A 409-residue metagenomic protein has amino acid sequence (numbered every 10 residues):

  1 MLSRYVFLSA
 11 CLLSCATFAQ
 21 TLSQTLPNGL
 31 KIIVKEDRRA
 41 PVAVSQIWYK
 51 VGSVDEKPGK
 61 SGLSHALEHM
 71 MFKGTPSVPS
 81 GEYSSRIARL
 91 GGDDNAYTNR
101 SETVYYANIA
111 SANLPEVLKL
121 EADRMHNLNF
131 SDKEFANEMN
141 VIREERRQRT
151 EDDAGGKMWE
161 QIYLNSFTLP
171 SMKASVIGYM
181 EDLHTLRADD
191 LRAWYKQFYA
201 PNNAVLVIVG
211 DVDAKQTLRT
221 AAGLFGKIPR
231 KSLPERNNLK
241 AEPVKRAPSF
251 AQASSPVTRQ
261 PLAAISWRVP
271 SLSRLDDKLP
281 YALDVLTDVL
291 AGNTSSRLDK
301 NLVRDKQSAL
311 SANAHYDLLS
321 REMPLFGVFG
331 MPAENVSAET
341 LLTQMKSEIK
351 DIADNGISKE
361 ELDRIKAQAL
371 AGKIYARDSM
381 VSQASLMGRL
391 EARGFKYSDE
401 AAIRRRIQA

Functional and structural regions predicted by a protein language model:
M1-F7: Bacterial N-terminal signal peptides that target proteins for export
S14-A16: N-terminal signal peptide c-region/cleavage motif recognized by signal peptidases
Q20-D37: Short N-terminal segments immediately surrounding and downstream of signal-peptide cleavage
K35, A40-E56, G62-A66, S80-M125 (+4 more regions): M16 family metallopeptidases and their MPP-like homologs
S61-T75: Active-site SXXK
K73-S77, M125-K133, I357-S358: Short, polar/flexible loop-turn hinges at active-site or ligand-entry regions and domain interfaces
T168, V205-S273, A376-R377: An aromatic/glycine/proline-enriched structural segment found at the starts of mature extracellular/organellar domains
